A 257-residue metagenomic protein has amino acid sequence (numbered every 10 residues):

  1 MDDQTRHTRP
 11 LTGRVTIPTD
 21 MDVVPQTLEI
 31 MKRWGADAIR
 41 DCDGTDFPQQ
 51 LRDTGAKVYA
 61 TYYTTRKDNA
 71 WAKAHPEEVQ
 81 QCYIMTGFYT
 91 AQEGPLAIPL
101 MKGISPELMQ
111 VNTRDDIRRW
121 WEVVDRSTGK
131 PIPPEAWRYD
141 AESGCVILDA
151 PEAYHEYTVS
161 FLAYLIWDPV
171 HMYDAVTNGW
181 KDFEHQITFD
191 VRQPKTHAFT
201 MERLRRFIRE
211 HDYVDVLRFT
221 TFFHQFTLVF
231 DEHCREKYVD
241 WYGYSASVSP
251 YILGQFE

Functional and structural regions predicted by a protein language model:
M1-E257: Glycan-processing catalytic domains of CAZymes
